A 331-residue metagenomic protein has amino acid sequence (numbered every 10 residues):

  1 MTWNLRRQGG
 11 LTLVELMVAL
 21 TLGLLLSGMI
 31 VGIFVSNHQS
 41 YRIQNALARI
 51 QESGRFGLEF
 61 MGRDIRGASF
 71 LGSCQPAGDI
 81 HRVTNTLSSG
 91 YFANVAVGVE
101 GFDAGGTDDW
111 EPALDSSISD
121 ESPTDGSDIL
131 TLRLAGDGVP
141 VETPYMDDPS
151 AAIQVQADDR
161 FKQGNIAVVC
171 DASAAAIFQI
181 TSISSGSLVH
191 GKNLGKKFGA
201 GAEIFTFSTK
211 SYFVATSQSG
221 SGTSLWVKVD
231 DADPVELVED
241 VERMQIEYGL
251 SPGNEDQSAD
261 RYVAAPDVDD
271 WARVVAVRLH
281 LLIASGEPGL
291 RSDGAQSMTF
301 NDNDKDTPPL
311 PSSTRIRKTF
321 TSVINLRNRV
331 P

Functional and structural regions predicted by a protein language model:
T2-N4, G9-V14, V18-G62, R66-A68: Aliphatic-rich helix starts adjacent to a transmembrane/signal segment
Y41-Q44, D231, K318: A generic, residue-level signal for flexible/boundary positions that often mark functional hotspots
E59-A272, H280, P288-I316: N-terminal pilin/flagellin-like segments and related low-complexity appendage regions
A215, L282-A284, N325-R327: Solvent-exposed residues in well-ordered beta-strands and their adjoining turns, especially edge/terminal strands
P311-P331: Low-complexity, S/T/G/P-rich flexible repeat/linker segments used as non-globular hinges and stalks within
